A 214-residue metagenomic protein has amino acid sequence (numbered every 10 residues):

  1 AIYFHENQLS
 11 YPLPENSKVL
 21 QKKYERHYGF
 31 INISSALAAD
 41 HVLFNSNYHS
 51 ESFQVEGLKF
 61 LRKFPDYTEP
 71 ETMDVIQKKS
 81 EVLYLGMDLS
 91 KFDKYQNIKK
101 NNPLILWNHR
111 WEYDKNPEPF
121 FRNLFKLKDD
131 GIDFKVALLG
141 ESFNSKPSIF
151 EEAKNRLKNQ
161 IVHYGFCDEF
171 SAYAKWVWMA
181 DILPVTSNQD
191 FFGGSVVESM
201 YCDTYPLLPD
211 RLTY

Functional and structural regions predicted by a protein language model:
A1-L13, K18-Y28, N32-F44, S80: Active-site proximal beta-strand in glycosyltransferases
L37-Y95: Donor nucleotide-sugar binding/catalytic pocket of nucleotide-sugar-dependent glycosyltransferases
D74, G140, S148-S171, I182: Nucleotide-activated donor-binding/catalytic signature segment of Leloir-type glycosyltransferases, i.e., the conserved
Y84-D88, Q96-K128, V136-L139: Conserved donor-binding/catalytic core segment of Leloir-type glycosyltransferases
A174, V196-Y201, L212: Short alpha-helical segment that forms part of, or immediately flanks, the ligand-binding pocket in carbohydrate-active
A174-A180: Short alpha-helical donor nucleotide-sugar binding micro-motif in glycosyltransferases
N188: Aromatic "clamp/platform" in nucleotide-sugar-dependent glycosyltransferases that forms part of the donor/acceptor
Y205-L208: Short hydrophobic beta-strand element within catalytic cores of glycosyltransferases and related nucleotide-activated
